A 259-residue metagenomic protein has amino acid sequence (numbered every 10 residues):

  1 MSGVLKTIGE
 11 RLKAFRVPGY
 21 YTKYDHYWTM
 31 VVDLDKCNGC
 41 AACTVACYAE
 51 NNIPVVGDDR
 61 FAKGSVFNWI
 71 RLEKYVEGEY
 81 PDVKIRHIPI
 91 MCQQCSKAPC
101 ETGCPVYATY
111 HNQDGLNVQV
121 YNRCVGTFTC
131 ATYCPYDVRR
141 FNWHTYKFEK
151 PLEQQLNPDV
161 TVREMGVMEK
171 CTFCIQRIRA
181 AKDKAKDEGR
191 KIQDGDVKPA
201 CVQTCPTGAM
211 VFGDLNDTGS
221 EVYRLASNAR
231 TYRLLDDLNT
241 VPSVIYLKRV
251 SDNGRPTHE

Functional and structural regions predicted by a protein language model:
M1-E259: Non-ligating segments of multi-cofactor redox enzymes
